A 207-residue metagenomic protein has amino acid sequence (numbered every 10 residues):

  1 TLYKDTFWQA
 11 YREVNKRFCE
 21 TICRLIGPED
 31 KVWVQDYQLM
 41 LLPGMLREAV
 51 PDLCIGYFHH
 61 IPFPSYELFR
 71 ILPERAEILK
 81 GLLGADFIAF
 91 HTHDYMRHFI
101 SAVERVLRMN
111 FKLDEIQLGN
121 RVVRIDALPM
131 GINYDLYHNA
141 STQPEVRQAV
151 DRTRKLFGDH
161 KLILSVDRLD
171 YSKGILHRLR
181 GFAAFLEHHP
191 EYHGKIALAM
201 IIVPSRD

Functional and structural regions predicted by a protein language model:
T1-D207: Catalytic cores of carbohydrate-active enzymes across secretory and cytosolic contexts
